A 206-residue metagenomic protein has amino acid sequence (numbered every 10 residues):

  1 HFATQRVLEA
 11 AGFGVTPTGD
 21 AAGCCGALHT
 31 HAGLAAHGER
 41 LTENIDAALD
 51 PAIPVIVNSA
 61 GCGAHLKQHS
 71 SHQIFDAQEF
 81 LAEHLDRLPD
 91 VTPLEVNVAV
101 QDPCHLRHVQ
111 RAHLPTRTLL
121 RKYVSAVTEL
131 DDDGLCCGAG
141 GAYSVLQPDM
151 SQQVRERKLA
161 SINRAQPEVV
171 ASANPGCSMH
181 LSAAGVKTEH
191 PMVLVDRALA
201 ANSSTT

Functional and structural regions predicted by a protein language model:
H1-T206: Iron-sulfur cluster-binding electron-transfer modules in prokaryotic oxidoreductases
